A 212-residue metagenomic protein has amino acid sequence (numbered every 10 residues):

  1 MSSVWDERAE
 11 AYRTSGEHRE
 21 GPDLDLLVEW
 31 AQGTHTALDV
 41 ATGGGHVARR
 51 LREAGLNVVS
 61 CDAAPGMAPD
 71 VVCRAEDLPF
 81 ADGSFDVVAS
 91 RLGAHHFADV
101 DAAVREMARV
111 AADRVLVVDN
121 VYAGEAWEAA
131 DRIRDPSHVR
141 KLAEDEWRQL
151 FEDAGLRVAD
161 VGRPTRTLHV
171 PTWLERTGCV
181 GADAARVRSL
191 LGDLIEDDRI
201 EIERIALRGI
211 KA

Functional and structural regions predicted by a protein language model:
M1-G33, H46-R50, T165, P171-L174: Conserved class I S-adenosyl-L-methionine
L38-D77: Class I SAM-dependent methyltransferase SAM/SAH-binding core
G44-H46, R157-A212: Conserved Class I S-adenosyl-L-methionine
A89: A conserved beta-strand element that flanks and buttresses the S-adenosyl-L-methionine
H95-H96: A short His-aromatic
D101-V115: A short glycine-rich, Lys/Arg-flanked "PGG" loop and its adjoining helix->strand segment in the class I
N120-H138: Short, glycine-/aromatic-enriched active-site segment of Class I SAM-dependent methyltransferases
R140-G155: Short alpha-helix
